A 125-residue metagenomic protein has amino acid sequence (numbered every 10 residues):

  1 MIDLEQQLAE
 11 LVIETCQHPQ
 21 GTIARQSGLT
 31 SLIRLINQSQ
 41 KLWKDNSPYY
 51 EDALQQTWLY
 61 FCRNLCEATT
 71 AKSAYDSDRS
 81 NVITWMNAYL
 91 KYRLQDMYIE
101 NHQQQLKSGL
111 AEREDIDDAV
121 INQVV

Functional and structural regions predicted by a protein language model:
I2, Q6-A9, T30, A88 (+3 more regions): Intrinsic-disorder/low-complexity peptide segments enriched for small residues
I2-L54: A short, charge-rich alpha-helical start-of-domain segment used by transcription regulators
I33-Q40, F61, L65, V82 (+3 more regions): Hydrophobic-face residues of short alpha-helical interaction/recognition segments
D45-D52, L65-A88: Short, aromatic/basic-enriched loop-to-helix "N-cap" motif that marks the start of an alpha-helix at regulatory
D96-V125: Charged, low-cysteine interdomain linkers and short loop/connector segments that bridge structured helical modules
